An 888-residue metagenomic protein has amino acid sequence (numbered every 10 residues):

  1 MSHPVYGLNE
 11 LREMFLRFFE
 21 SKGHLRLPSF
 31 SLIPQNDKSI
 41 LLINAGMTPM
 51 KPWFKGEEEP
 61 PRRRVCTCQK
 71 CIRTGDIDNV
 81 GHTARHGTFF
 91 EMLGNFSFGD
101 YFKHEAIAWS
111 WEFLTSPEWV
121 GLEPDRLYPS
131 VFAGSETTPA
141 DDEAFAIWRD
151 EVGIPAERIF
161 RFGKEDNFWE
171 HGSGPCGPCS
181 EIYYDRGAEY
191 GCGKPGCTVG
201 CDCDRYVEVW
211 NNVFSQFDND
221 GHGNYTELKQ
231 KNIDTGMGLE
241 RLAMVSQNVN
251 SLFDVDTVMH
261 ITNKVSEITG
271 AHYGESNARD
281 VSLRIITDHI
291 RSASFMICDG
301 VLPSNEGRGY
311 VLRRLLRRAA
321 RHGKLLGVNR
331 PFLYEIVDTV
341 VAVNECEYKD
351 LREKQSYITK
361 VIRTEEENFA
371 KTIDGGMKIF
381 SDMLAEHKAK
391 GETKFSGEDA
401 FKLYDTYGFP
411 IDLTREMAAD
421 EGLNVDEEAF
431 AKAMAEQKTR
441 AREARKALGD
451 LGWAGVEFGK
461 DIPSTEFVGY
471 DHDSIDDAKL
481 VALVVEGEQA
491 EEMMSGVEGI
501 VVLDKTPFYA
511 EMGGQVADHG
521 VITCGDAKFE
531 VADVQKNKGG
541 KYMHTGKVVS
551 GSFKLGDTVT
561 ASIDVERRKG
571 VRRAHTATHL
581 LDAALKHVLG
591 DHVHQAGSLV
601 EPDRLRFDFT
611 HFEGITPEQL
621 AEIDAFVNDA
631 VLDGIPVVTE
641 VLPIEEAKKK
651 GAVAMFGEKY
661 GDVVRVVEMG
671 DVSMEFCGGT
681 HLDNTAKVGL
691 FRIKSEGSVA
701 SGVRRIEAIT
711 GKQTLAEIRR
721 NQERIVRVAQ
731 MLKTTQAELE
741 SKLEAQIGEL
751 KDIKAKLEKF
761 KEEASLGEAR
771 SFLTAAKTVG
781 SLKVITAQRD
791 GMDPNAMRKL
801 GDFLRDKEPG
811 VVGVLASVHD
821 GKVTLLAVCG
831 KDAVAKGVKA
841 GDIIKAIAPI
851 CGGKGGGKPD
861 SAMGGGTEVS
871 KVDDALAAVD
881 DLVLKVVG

Functional and structural regions predicted by a protein language model:
M1-G888: A glycine- and charged-residue-rich anion-binding loop/surface
